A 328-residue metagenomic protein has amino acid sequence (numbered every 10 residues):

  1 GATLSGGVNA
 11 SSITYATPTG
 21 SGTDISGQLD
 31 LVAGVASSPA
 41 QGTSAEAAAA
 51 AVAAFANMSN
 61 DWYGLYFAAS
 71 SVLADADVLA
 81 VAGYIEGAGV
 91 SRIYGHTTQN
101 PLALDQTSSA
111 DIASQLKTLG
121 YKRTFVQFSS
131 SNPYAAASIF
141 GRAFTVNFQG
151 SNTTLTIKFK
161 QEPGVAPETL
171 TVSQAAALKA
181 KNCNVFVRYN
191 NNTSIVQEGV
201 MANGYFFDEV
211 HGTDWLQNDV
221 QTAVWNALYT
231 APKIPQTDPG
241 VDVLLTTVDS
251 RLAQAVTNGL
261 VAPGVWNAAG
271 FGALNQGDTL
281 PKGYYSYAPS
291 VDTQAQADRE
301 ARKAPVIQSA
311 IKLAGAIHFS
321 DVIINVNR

Functional and structural regions predicted by a protein language model:
G1-Y134, W266, G270-G272, D278-Y284 (+1 more regions): Polar low-complexity, Ser/Thr/Gly/Ala/Asp/Asn-rich disordered segments used for subunit assembly and tip/surface
A2-G7, G27, V32-A36, Q174-A177 (+2 more regions): Short N-terminal helix-initiation segments at or just after the protein's N-terminus
L4, P18-G20, S44, A51-A54 (+11 more regions): Generic structural signal for short, flexible, solvent-exposed coil/loop and linker residues
N9-S12, S21-D24, S37, N57-N60 (+13 more regions): Detector for Asparagine
A47, A74, T171, T237-G240 (+1 more regions): Helix N-cap and loop-to-helix transition residues
N57, S114-L244: Extended basic-aromatic, gly/pro-enriched interface segments that bind polyanionic ligands
G64, F140-G141, A255: Small-side-chain structural scaffolding
V196-R328: Structured, hydrophobic secondary-structure cores that serve as assembly/anchoring elements
